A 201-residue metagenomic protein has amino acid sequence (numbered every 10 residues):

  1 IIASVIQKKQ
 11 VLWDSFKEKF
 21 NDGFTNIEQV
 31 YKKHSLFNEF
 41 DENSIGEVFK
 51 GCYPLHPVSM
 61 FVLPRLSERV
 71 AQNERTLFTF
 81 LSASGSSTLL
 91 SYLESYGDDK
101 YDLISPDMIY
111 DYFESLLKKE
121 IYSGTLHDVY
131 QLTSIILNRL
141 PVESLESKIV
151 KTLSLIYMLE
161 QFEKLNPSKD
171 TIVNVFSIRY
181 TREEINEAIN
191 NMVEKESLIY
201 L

Functional and structural regions predicted by a protein language model:
I1-Q7: Conserved AAA+ ATPase core "coupling" helix
I2, L63, V150-S154: Short alpha-helical scaffolding segments that buttress acidic/His motifs in well-ordered protein cores
L12-K17, N26-K148, L159-S168, I178-R179 (+1 more regions): C-terminal helical "lid" subdomain and adjoining coupling/linker elements of P-loop NTPases
V173-S177: Long mid-to-C-terminal assembly/interaction modules of large eukaryotic proteins
N186-N190: Short, hydrophobic-biased segments on the C-terminal half of alpha helices that form "recognition helices"
N191-L201: A short, conserved structural fragment
